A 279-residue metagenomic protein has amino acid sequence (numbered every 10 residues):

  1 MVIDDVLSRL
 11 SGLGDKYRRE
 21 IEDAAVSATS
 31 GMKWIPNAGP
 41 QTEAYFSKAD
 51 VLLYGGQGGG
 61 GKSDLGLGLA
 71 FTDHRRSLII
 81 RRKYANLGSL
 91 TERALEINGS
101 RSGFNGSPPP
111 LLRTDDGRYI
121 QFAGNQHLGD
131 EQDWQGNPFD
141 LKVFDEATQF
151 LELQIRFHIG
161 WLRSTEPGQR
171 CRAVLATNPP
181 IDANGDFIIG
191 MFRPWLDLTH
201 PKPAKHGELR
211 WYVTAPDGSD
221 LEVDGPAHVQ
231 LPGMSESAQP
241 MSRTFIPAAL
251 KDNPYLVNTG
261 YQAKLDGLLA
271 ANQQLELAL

Functional and structural regions predicted by a protein language model:
V2-L279: Phosphate/NTP-binding elements of NTP-utilizing enzymes
